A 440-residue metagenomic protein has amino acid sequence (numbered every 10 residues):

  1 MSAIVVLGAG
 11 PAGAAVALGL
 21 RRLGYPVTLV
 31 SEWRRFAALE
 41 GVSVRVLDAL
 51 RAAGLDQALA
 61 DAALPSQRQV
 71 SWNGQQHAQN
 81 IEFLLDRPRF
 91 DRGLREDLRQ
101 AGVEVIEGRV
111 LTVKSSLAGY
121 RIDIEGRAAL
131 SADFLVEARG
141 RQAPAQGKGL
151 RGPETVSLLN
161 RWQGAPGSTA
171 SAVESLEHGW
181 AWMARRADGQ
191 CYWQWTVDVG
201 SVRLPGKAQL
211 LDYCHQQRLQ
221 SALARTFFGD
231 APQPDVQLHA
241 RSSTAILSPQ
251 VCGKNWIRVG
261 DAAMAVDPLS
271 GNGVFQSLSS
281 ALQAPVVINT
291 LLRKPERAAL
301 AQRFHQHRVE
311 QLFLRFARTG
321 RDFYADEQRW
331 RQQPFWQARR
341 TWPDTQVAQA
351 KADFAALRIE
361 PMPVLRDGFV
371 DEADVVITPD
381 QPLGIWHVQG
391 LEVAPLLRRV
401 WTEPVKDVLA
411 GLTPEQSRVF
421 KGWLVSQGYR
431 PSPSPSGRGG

Functional and structural regions predicted by a protein language model:
M1-A12: Beta1/beta-strand and adjacent pyrophosphate-binding region of the FAD-binding site in flavoprotein oxidoreductases
A9, L18-L39: Glycine-rich FAD pyrophosphate-binding loop
W33-Q69: N-terminal FAD cofactor-binding segment of flavoenzymes
H77-D97, V202-G206: Short beta-strand to alpha-helix junction loop
R99-G229, L247, M264: Predominantly flavin-linked oxidoreductase catalytic cores and closely associated redox partners
T112, A129, K207-R321, Q328-R329: FAD/FMN-dependent oxidoreductases across multiple families
R303-I359: Mid-to-C-terminal Rossmann-like scaffold of FAD/NAD(P)H-dependent oxidoreductases
Q337-R399, R418-P433, G437-G440: Acidic, low-complexity/disordered tracts enriched in E/D and polar residues
